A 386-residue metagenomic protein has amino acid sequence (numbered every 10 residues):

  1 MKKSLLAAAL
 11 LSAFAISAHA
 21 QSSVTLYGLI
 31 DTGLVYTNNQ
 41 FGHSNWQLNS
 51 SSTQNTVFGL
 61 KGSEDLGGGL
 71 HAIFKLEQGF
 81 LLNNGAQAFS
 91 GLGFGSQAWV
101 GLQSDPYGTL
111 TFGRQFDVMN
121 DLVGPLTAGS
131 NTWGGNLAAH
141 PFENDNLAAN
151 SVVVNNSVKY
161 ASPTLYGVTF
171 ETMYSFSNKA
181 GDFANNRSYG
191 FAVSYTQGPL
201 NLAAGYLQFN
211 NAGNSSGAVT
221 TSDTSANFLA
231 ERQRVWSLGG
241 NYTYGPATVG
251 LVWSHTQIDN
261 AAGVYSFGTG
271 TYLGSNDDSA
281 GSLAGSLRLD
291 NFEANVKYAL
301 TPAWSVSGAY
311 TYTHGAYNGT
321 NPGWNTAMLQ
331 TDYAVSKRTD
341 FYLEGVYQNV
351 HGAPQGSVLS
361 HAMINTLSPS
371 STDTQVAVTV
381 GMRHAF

Functional and structural regions predicted by a protein language model:
M1-Q21: Gram-negative bacterial Sec-dependent N-terminal signal peptides
S4, S22-G28, E64, G68-A72 (+10 more regions): Outer-envelope beta-barrel architecture signal
A9, G59-K61, W99-L102, K159-A161 (+6 more regions): Outer-membrane beta-barrel architecture
S22-Y36, Q47-S177, N185-R187, V193-N201 (+2 more regions): Outer membrane beta-barrel
V35-F41, L81-N83, M119, S175-G181 (+5 more regions): Sequence/structural signature of outer-membrane beta-barrel proteins
H43-W46, A86, D145, S177-N178 (+4 more regions): Extracellular loop and loop/strand-boundary signature of outer-membrane beta-barrel proteins
S194-M328: Detector for outer-membrane/organellar transmembrane beta-barrel domains, recognizing the amphipathic beta-strand
V335, S370-F386: Outer-membrane beta-barrel "beta-signal"
